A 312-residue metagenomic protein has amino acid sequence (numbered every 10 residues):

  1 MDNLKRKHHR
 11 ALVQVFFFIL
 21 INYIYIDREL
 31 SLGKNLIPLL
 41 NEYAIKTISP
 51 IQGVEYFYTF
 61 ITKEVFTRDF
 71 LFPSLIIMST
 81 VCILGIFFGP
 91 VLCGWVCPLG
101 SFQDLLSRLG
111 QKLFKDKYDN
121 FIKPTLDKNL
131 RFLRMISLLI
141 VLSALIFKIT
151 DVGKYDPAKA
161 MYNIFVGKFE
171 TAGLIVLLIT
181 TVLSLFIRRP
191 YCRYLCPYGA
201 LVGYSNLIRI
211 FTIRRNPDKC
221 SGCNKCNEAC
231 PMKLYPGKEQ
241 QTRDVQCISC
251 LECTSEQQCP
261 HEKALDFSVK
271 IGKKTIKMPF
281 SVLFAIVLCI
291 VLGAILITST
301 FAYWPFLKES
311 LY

Functional and structural regions predicted by a protein language model:
M1-E228, M232, P236-E239, V245 (+1 more regions): Non-ligating segments of multi-cofactor redox enzymes
C250-E252: Short, solvent-exposed linear patches
